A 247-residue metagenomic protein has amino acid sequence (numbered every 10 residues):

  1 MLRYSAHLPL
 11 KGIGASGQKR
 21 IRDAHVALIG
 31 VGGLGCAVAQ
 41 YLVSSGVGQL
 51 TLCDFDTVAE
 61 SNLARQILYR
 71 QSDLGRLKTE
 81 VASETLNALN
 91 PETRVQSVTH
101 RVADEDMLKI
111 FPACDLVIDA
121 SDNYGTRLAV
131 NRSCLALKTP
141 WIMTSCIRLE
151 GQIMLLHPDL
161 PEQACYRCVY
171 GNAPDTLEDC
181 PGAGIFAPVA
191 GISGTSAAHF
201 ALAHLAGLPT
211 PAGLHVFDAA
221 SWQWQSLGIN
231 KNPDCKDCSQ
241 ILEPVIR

Functional and structural regions predicted by a protein language model:
M1-A27, E60, R247: N-terminal charged helix/coil linker that caps or initiates catalytic domains
I29-G30, C53: Conserved N-terminal Rossmann-fold NAD(P)-binding element of oxidoreductases
L34: Hydrophobic/small residue at the entry helix of a nucleotide-binding pocket
V38-A39, A82, V130: Hydrophobic residues within alpha-helices that form the first helical element adjacent to the glycine-rich loop
L42: Aromatic pocket-lining residues of Rossmann-like dinucleotide-binding sites
V47-N90: Glycine-rich phosphate-binding loop and adjoining beta1-alpha1-beta2 segment of Rossmann-like nucleotide-binding folds
G75-R127: A structured beta-alpha segment of the ubiquitous adenosine-cofactor-binding alpha/beta core
E105-R247: Glycine-rich phosphate/adenylate-binding loop
